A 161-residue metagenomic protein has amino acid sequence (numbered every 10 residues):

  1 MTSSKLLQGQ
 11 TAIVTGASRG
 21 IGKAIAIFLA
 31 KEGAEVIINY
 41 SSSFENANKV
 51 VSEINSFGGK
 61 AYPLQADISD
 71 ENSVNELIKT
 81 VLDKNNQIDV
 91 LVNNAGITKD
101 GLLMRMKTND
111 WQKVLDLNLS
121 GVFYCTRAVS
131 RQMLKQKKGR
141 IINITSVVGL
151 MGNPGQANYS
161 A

Functional and structural regions predicted by a protein language model:
T11, S18-G20: Conserved glycine-rich cofactor-binding loop
A34-K49: Conserved glycine-rich Rossmann-like NAD(P)H-binding loop of the short-chain dehydrogenase/reductase
F44-E45, Q65-L77, T108: The beta1-alpha1 cofactor-binding region of Rossmann-like NAD(H)/NADP(H)-dependent oxidoreductases
L102-L103, D110-L115, I141: Substrate-binding pocket helix/loop in short-chain dehydrogenase/reductase
M104, M151-N158: Active-site loop immediately N-terminal to the catalytic Tyr-X3-Lys motif of short-chain dehydrogenase/reductase
T126-R127: A short, exposed helix-loop element centered on a Lys and neighboring polar residues
S146: Residue(s) in the substrate-gating loop at a strand-loop-helix junction that position the organic substrate next
